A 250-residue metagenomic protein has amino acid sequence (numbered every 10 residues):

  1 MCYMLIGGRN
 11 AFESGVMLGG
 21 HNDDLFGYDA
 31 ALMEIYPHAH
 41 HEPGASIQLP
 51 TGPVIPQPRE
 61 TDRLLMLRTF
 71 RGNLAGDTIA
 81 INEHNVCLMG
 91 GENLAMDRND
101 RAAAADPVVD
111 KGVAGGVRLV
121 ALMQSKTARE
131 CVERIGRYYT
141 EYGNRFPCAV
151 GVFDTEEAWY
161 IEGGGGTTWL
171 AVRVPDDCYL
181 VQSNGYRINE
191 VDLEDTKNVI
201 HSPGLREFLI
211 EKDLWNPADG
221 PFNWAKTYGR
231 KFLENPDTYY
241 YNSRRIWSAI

Functional and structural regions predicted by a protein language model:
C2-A114, R134-I250: A contiguous strand-loop segment
R118-S125: Short, well-ordered beta-strand elements within core beta-sheets of diverse protein domains
